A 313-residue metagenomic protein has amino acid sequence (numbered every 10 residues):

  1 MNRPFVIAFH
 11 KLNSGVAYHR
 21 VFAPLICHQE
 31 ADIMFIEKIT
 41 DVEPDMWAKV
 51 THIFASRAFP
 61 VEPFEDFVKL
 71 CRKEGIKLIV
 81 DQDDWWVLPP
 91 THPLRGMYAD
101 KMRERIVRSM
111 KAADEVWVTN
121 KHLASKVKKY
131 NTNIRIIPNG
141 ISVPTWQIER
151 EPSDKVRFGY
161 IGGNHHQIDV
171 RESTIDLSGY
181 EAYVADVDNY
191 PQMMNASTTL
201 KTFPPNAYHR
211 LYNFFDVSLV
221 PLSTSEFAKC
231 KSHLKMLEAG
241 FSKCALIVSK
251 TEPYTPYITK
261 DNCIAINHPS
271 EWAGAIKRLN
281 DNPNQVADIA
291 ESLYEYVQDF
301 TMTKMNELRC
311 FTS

Functional and structural regions predicted by a protein language model:
M1-P63: N-terminal pre-catalytic "stem/leader" segment of glycosyltransferase-like enzymes
A8-C27, G140-N213: Conserved catalytic-core segment of nucleotide-activated headgroup transferases in glycan assembly
K69-L70, M97-E115: Membrane-proximal helix-turn-helix segments that form the acceptor-binding/catalytic region of lipid-linked
C71-L88: Active-site proximal beta-strand in glycosyltransferases
K111-W146: Donor nucleotide-sugar binding/catalytic pocket of nucleotide-sugar-dependent glycosyltransferases
H165-I168, P205-F241, I247-Y257: Nucleotide-sugar-dependent
K260-S270, K277-P283: Conserved acidic donor-binding segment of nucleotide-sugar-dependent glycosyltransferases
D281-S313: A charged, aromatic-enriched C-terminal amphipathic alpha-helix characteristic of glycosyltransferases across folds
